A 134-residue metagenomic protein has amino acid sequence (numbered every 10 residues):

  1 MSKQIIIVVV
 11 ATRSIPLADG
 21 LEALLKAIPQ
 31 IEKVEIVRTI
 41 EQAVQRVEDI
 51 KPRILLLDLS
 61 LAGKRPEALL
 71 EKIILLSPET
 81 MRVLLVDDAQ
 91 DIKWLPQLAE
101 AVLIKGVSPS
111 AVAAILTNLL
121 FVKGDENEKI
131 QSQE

Functional and structural regions predicted by a protein language model:
Q4-P16, L21, L25, L55: Conserved acidic segment of CheY-like receiver
Q30-R38: Short hydrophobic/Thr-rich beta-strand motif most characteristic of the beta2 strand and flanking loop of CheY-like
R38-I54: Acidic, metal-coordinating helix/loop segments flanking the phosphotransfer/catalytic sites of two-component signaling
I40, L55-I73, D88: Conserved phosphotransfer microenvironments
E48-I50, I73-E79: Conserved phosphotransfer cores of two-component systems
A68, L84-L103, S110: Alpha4 helix (beta4-alpha4-beta5 surface) of REC/receiver domains from two-component response regulators
V107-L120: C-terminal output helix
T117, K123-E134: CheY-like receiver
